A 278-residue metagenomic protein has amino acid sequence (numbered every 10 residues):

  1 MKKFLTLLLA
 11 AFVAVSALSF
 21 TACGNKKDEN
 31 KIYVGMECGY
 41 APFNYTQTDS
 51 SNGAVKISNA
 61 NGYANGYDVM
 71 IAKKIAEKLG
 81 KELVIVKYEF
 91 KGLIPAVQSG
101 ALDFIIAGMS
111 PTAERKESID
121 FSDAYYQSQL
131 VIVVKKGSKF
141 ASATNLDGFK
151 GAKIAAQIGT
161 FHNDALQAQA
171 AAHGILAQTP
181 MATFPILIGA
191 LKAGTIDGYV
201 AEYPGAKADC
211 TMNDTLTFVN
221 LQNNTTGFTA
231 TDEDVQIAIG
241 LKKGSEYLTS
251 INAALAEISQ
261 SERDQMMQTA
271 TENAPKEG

Functional and structural regions predicted by a protein language model:
S19-A22: C-terminal motif of bacterial Sec signal peptides marking the signal peptidase cleavage site
G24-K26: Bacterial signal peptide processing site
E29-G108: Extracytoplasmic small-molecule ligand-binding "clamshell" domains of the periplasmic binding protein/Venus flytrap
C38-A41, N61-E77, M109, Q129-P185 (+1 more regions): Bilobed "Venus flytrap"/periplasmic-binding protein-like clamshell domains and structurally analogous long
K73, E77, E82-G148, T225-T231: Acidic, polar ligand-binding/catalytic clefts
K91-G92, G108-S118, D164-Q169, K192-A193 (+1 more regions): A ligand-binding cleft/hinge motif common to bilobed small-molecule-binding domains
Q127-V134, N213-L255, E272-G278: Periplasmic-binding protein-like
F161-M181, N252-G278: Ligand-binding clefts/hinges and TM-proximal coupling segments of bilobed small-molecule sensing domains
